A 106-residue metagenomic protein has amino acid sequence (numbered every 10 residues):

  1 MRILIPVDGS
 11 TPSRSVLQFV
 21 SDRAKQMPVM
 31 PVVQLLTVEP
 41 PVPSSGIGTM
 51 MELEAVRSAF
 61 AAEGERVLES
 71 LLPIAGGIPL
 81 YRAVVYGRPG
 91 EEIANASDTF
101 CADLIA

Functional and structural regions predicted by a protein language model:
M1-M51: Small/aliphatic-rich secondary-structure junction motif
S13, A61, Y86-G87: A conditional alpha-helix N-cap/helix-loop micro-motif detector
D22, L72-I105: Structural beta-alpha unit
S45-M50, S70-G76: Short, basic/glycine-rich phosphate-binding loops at helix/coil junctions that contact nucleotide phosphates
M50-E54, T99-C101: Short, hinge-like loop/turn segments at secondary-structure boundaries
L53-R66: A short acidic, glycine-rich active-site loop that binds or catalyzes chemistry on phosphate/adenosine moieties
